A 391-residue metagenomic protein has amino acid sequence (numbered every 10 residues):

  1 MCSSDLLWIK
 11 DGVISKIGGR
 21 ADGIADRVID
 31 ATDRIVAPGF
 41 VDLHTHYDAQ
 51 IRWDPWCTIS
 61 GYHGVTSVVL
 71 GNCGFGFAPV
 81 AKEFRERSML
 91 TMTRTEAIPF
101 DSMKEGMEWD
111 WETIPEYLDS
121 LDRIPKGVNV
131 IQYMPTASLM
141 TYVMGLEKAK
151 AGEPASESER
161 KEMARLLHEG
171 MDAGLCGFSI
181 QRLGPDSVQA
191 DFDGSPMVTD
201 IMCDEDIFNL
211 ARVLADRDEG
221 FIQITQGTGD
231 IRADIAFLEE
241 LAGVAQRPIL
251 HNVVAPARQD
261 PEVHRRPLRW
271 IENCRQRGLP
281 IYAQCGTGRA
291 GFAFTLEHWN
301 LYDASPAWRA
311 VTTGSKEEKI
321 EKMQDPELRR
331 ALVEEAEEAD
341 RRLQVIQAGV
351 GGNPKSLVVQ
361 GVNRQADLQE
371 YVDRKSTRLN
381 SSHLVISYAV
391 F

Functional and structural regions predicted by a protein language model:
M1-S3, L379-N380, V390: Short, small-residue-biased leader/transition segments that mark boundaries at the very start of proteins
S4-G39: Histidine-rich, glycine-flanked metal-binding segment
R34, H46-A49, C73-G76, T228-G229 (+2 more regions): Acidic, glycine-rich active-site loops and adjacent beta-strand->loop/helix elements that engage anionic groups
V36-I59: Di-metal (Zn2+ and/or Mg2+/Mn2+) metal-binding site signature of metallo-dependent hydrolases with the MBL/beta-CASP
G39-H44, L70-N72, N252: Active-site neighborhood of phospho(di)ester-bond hydrolases with catalytic His/Asp-centered motifs
W53-A164, H168-G177: Divalent-metal coordination cores built from histidine and acidic residues
Y117-L121, G127-N129, Y133-L146, A151-E159 (+4 more regions): Active-site neighborhoods of metal-dependent hydrolases
